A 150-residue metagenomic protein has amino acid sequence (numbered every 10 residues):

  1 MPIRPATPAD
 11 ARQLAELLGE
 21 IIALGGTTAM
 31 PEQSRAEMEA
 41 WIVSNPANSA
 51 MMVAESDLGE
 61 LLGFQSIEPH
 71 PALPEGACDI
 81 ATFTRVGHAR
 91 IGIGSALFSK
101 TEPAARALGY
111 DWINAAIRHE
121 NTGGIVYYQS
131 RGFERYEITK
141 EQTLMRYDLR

Functional and structural regions predicted by a protein language model:
P2, A81-F83, N114-A116, L144-R146: Short aromatic/hydrophobic contact patches that present stacked aromatics for nucleic-acid/ligand binding
P2-E16: A short beta-loop-alpha structural element at the N-terminal edge of CoA-dependent acyl/N-acetyltransferase catalytic
P8-A11, E20-G87, F98-S99: Acetyl-CoA-dependent GNAT
C78, R118-T122, S130-R150: C-terminal "cap" of GNAT-fold acetyltransferases
A89, A115-I125: Conserved beta-strand-loop-alpha-helix junction that forms the acyl-donor binding cleft
R90-P103, A107, V126-S130: Conserved acetyl-CoA-binding loop-helix of GNAT-fold acetyltransferases
A105-I117: Conserved GNAT acetyl-CoA-binding A-motif
